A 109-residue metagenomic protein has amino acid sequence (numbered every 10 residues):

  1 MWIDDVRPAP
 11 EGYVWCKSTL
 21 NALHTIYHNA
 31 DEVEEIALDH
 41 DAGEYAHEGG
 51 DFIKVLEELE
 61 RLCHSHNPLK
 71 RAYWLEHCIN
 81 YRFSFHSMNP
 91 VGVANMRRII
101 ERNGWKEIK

Functional and structural regions predicted by a protein language model:
M1-K109: Catalytic phosphate/metal-binding cores of nucleic-acid and nucleotide-processing enzymes, i.e., regions that mediate
